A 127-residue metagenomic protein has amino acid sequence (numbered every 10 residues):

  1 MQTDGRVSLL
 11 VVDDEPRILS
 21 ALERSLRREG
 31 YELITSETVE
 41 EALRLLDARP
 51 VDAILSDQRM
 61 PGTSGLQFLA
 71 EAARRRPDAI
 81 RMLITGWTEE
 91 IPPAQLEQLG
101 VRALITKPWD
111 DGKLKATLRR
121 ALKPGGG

Functional and structural regions predicted by a protein language model:
P16-I34: Two-component/phosphorelay signaling modules centered on CheY-like receiver
T35-A53: Acidic, metal-coordinating helix/loop segments flanking the phosphotransfer/catalytic sites of two-component signaling
E37-T38, S64-Q67: Acidic catalytic/metal-coordinating carboxylates
R44, L66-D78: Short amphipathic alpha-helix used as the core "switch/output" element in two-component signaling
D57, T85: Active-site residues of response regulator receiver
M60: Receiver (REC) domain active-site loop signature in two-component systems and cognate sites in sensor histidine kinases
Q67, I80, T88-I105, A116: Alpha4 helix (beta4-alpha4-beta5 surface) of REC/receiver domains from two-component response regulators
W109-R119: C-terminal output helix
